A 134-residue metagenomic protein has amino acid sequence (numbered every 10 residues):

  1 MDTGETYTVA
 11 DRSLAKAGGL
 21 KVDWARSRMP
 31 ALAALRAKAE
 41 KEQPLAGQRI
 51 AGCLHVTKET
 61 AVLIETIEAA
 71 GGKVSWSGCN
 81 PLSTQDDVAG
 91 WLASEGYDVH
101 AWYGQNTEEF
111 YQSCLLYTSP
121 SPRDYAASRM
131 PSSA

Functional and structural regions predicted by a protein language model:
D2-S119: Metallocofactor- and cofactor-centric catalytic cores in central/energy metabolism, strongly enriched
Y117-S128, S132-A134: Single conserved hydrophobic/aromatic residue that forms the stacking wall/gate of nucleotide- or nucleobase-binding
